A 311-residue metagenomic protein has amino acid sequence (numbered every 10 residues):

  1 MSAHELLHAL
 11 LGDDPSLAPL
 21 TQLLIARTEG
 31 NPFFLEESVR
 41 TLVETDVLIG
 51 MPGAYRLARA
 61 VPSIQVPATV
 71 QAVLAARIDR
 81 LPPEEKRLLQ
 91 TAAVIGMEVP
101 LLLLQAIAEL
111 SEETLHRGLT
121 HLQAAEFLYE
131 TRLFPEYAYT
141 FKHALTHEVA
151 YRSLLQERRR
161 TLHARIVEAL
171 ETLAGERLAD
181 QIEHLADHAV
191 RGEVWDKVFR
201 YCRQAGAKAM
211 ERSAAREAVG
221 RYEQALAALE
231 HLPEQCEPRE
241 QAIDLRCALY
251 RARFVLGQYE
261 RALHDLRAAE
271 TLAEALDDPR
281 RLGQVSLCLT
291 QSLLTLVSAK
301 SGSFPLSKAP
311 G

Functional and structural regions predicted by a protein language model:
S2-G220, Q224-L232: Short secondary-structure boundary elements
Y139, R160, A164, A179-A186 (+6 more regions): Start-of-helix signal in alpha-solenoid helical-repeat scaffolds, especially tetratricopeptide repeats
A144, P279-R280: Alpha-helix N-cap/helix-start positions at coil->helix boundaries
V149, D187, Q204-E211, D244-Q258 (+2 more regions): Tandem amphipathic alpha-helical repeat scaffolds
C202, Y222, L266, L306-S307: Hydrophobic/aromatic packing residues within the alpha-helices of TPR/SEL1-like helical repeat arrays
